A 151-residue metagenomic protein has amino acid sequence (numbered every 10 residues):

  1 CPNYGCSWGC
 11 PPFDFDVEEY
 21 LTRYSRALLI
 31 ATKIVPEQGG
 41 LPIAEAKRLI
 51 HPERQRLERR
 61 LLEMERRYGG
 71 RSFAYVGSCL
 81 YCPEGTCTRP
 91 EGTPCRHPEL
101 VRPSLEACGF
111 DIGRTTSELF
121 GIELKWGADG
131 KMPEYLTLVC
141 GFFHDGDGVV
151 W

Functional and structural regions predicted by a protein language model:
C1-W151: Catalytic cores of enzyme domains
